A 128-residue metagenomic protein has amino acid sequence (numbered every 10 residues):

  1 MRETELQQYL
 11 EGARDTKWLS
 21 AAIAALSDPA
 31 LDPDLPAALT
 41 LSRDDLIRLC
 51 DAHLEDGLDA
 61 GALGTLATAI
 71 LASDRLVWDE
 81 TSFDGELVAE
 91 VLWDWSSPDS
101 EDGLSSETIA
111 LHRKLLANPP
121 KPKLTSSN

Functional and structural regions predicted by a protein language model:
M1-N128: Acidic, Ser/Pro/Thr-rich low-complexity regulatory regions and the short amphipathic helical interaction modules they
